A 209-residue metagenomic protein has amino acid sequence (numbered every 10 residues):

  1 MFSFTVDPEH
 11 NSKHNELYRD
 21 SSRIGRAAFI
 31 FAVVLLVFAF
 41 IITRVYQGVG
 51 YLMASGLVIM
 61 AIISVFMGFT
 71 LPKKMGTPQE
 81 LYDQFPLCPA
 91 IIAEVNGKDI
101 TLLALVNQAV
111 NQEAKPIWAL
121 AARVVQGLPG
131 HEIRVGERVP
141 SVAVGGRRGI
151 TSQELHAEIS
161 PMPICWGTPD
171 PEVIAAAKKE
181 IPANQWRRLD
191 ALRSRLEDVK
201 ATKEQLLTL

Functional and structural regions predicted by a protein language model:
M1-Y46: N-terminal membrane-targeting/pre-transmembrane regions
H14-R19, A61-P89: Short boundary/loop segments of OB/S1/cold-shock single-stranded nucleic-acid-binding domains
V33-V37, S55-V65: Hydrophobic alpha-helical transmembrane segments of multipass integral membrane proteins
T43-A61: Hydrophobic alpha-helical transmembrane segments
G76-C88, L105-A114, A176-A191: Juxtamembrane/interfacial segments around transmembrane helices
F85-P129: Acidic, Ser/Thr-rich low-complexity segments on the non-lumenal side of membrane proteins
L128-A191: A membrane-cytosol interface segment of integral membrane proteins
R188-L209: Extracytoplasmic/periplasmic C-terminal soluble domains
